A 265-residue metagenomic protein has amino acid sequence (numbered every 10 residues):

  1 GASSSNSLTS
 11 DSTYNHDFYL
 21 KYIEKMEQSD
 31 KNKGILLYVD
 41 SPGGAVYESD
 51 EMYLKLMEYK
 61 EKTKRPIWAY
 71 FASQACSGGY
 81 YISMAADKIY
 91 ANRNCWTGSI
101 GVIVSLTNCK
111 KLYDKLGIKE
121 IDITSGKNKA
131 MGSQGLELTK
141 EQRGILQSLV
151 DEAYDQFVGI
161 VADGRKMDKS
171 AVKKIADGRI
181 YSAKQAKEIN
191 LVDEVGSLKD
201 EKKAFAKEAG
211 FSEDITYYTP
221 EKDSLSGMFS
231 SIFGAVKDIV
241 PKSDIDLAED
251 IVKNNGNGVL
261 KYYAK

Functional and structural regions predicted by a protein language model:
G1-A69, Q74-A75, K88-A91, V104-K265: N-terminal organellar transit peptides
Y80-Y81, K184: Short alpha-helical basic/polar micro-motif
Y81-K88: Alpha-helix C-terminal capping segments
N94-V102: Active-site loop architecture of trypsin-fold serine endopeptidases
